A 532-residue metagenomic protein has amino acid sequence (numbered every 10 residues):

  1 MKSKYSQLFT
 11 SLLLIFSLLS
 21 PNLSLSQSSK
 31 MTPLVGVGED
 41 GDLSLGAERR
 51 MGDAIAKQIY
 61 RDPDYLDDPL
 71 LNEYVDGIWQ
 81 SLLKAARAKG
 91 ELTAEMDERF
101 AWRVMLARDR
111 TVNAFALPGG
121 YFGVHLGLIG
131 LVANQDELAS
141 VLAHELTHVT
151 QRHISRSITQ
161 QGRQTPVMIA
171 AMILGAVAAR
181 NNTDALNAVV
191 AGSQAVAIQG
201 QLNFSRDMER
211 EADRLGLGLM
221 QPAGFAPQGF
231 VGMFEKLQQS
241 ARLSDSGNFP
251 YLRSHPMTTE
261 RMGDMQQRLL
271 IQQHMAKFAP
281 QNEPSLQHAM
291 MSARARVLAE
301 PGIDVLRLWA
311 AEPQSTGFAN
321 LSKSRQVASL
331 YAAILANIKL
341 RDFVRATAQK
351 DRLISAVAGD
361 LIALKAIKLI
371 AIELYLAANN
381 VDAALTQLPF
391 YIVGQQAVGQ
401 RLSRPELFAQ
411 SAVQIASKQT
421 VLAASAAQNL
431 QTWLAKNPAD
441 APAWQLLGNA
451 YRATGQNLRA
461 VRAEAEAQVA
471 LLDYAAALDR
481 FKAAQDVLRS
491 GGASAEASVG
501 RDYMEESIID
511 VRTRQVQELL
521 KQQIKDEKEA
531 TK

Functional and structural regions predicted by a protein language model:
K2-Q7, L12-F115, I198, R242 (+6 more regions): Hydrophobic or amphipathic, alpha-helical segments that drive membrane association/targeting
V37-E39, Y65, E73, A88-E91 (+3 more regions): Extracytoplasmic and endomembrane cell-envelope/extracellular-matrix remodeling and assembly machinery
L71, I158-A170, A185-A188, G224-F234: Acidic/histidine metal-binding catalytic segments
G123, E137-E145, V149, A191 (+1 more regions): Short alpha-helical catalytic segment bearing the HExxH-like zincin motif of zinc-dependent metalloproteases
G123-S140, L202-D207: Short pre-active-site segment immediately N-terminal to the catalytic Zn-binding motif
A133-E137, L146-R163: Catalytic Zn2+-binding segment of zinc metalloproteases
P166-N181, A188-V196: Membrane-active amphipathic alpha-helices enriched in small hydrophobic residues
S329, A363-I367, E406, A443 (+2 more regions): TPR alpha-solenoid repeat register
